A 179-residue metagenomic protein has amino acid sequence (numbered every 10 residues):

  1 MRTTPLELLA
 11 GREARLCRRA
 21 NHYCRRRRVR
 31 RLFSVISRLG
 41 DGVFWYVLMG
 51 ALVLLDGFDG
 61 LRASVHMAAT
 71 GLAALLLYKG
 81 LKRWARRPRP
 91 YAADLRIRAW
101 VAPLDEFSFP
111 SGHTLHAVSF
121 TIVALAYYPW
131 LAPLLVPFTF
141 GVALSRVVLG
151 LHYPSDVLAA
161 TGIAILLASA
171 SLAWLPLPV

Functional and structural regions predicted by a protein language model:
M1-G11, H22, V53-D56, S64-V65 (+3 more regions): Multi-pass membrane proteins that catalyze or facilitate reactions on polyprenyl-/lipid-phosphate substrates and their
M1-V47, R62, Y78-L104: N-terminal transmembrane-helix/juxtamembrane module of multi-pass inner/ER membrane proteins
R27-V29, D59-A63, Y91, Y128-L134 (+1 more regions): Membrane-helix interface segments
V35, G50-A51, A68, V136-F140 (+1 more regions): Residue-level signature of the transmembrane alpha-helical core of multi-pass small-molecule transporters
M49-L77: Interfacial segments of alpha-helical transmembrane regions
V53, Y78-R86, L125, L172-P176: Membrane-water interface at transmembrane helix exits
A68-K82, P133-S145: Small-polar-interrupted transmembrane alpha-helices in polytopic inner-membrane proteins
D94-V179: Membrane-embedded catalytic cores of phosphoryl/pyrophosphoryl-handling enzymes
